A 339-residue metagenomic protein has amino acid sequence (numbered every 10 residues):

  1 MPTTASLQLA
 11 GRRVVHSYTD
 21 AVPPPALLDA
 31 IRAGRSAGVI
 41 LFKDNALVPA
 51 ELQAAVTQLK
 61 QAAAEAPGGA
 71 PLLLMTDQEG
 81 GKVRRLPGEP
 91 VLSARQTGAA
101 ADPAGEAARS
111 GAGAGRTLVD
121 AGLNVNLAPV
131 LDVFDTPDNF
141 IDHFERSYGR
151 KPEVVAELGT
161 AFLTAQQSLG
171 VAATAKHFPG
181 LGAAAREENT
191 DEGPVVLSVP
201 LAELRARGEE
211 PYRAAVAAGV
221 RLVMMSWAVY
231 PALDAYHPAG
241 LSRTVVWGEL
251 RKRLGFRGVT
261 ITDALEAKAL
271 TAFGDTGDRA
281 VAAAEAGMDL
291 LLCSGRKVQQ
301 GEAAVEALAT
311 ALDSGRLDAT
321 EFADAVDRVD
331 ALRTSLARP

Functional and structural regions predicted by a protein language model:
M1-S36, R338: N-terminal basic, low-complexity leaders that serve as flexible interaction/assembly modules and, when applicable, as
S6, H16-S17, A26, N45-G68 (+2 more regions): Second-shell residues forming the walls of enzyme active-site clefts
T19-V22, L74-R84, N124-D135, A175-G182 (+1 more regions): Short glycine-enriched loops at secondary-structure junctions
D29-F42, G113-V125: Catalytic domains of carbohydrate-active enzymes, especially glycoside hydrolases
P90-P103, R146-G149: A charged helix-plus-loop insertion that forms the helical arch/lid used to bind and gate nucleic-acid substrates
D102-L123, D278, A282-A283: Alpha-helical scaffold segments that flank or form the walls of functional sites
H143: Active-site-adjacent helix-turn-beta-strand microarchitecture at beta-sheet edges that either contains or buttresses
T310-P339: Mid-to-C-terminal alpha-helical segments outside catalytic/metal-binding sites
